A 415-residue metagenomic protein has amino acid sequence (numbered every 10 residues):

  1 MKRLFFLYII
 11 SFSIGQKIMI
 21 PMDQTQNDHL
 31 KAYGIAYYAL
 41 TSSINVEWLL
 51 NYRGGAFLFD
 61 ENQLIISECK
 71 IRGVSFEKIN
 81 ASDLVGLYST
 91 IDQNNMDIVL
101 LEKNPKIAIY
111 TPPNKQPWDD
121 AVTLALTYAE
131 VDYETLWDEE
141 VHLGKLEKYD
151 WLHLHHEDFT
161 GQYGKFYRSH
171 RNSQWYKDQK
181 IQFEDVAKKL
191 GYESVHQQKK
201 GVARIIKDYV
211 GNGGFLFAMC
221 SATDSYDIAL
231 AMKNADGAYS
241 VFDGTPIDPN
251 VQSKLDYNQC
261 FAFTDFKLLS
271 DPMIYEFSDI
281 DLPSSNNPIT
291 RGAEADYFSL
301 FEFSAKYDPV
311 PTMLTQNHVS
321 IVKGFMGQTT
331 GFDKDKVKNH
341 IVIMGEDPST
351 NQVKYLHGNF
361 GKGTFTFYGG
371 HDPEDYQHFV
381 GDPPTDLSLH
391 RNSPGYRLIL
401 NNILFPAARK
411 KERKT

Functional and structural regions predicted by a protein language model:
K2-S13: Sec-dependent N-terminal signal peptides
G15-D120, G370, E412: Hydrophobic targeting/anchoring helices
Q16-L58, K334-T415: Extracellular ligand-binding/catalytic regions of CAZymes and related secreted enzymes and adhesion modules
K17-I18, D23-N27, L58, N62-S67 (+2 more regions): Helical hinge/lid and interdomain linker segments adjacent to catalytic or ligand-binding clefts that mediate domain
T90-N95, E139-V141, T350-K354: Alpha-helical scaffolding within the catalytic cores of extracellular/periplasmic polymer-degrading hydrolases
L100-K103, G144-E147, Y209, K336 (+1 more regions): Extracellular/periplasmic catalytic domains that process cell-envelope and extracellular macromolecules
P117-D120, T127, D224, A235 (+1 more regions): Catalytic beta-strand/loop cores that center a nucleophilic Ser/Cys/Thr and support acyl-enzyme chemistry
G191-Y192, A231-N234, Y239-F242, D248-D256: Catalytic cores of eukaryotic secretory-pathway lumenal/extracellular enzymes that build and remodel glycoconjugates
